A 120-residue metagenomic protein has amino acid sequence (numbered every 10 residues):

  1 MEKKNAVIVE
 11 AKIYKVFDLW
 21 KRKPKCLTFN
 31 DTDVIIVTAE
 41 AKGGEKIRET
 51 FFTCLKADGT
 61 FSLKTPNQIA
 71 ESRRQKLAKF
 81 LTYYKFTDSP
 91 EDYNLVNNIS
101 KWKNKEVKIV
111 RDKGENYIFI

Functional and structural regions predicted by a protein language model:
M1-I120: Short beta-rich binding modules
